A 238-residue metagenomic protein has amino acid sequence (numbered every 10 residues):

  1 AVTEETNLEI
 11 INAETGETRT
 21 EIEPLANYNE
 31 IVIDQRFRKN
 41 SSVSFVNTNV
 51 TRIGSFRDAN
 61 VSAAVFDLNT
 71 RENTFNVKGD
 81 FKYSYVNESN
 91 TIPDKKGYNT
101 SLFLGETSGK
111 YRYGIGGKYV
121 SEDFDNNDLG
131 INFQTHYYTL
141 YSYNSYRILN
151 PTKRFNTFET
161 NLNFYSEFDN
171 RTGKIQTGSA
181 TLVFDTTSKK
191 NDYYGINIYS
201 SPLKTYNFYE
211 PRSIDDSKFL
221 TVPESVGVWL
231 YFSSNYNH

Functional and structural regions predicted by a protein language model:
A1, I33, A63-F66, I115 (+2 more regions): Conserved structural-core and active-site-/substrate-pathway-adjacent residues in large, well-folded domains of enzymes
A1-R57: A conserved hydrophobic secondary-structure block that centers on an alpha-helix together with its immediately flanking
A26-N27, D34-F37, T48-N49, F66 (+2 more regions): Contiguous N-terminal and early-domain "leader" segments and peripheral loops that mark the onset or edge of a domain
N29, S41-F45, N60-F66, F75-G79 (+1 more regions): Extended, hydrophobic alpha-helical segments in both membrane/secreted and soluble proteins
D58-A59, E72-N76, D80-H238: Exposed, low-structure sequence patches enriched in small/polar residues
